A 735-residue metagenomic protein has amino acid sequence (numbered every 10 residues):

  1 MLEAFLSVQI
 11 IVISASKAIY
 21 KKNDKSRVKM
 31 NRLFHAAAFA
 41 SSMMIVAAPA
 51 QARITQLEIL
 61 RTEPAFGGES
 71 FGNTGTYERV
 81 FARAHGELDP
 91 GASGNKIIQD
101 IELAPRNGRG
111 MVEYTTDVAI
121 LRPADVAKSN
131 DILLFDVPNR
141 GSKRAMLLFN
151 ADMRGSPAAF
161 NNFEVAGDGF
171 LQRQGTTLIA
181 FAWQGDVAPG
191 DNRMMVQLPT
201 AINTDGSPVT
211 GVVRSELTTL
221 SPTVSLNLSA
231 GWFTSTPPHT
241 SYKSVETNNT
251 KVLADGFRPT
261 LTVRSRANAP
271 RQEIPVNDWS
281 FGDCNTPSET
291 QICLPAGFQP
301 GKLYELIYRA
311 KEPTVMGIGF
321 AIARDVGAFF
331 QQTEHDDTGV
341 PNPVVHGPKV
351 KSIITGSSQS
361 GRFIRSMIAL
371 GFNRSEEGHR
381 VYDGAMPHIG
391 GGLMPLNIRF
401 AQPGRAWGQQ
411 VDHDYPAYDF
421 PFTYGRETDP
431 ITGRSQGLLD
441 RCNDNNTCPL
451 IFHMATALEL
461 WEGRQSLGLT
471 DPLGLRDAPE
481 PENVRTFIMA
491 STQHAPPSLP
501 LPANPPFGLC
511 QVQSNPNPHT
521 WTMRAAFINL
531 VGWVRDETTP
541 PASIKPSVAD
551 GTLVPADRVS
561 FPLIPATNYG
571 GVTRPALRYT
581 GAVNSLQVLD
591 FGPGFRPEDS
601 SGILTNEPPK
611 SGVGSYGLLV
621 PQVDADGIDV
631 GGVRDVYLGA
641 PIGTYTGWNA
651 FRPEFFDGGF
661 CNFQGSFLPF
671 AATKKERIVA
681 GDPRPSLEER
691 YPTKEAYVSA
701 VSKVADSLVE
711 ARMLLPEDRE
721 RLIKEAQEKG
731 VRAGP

Functional and structural regions predicted by a protein language model:
I11-S14: Short, low-complexity, charge-dense intrinsically disordered segments
K25-A37: Bacterial N-terminal signal peptides that target proteins for export
A37-I45: Bacterial N-terminal signal peptides
A48-A52: Sec/Tat signal peptide C-region and signal peptidase I cleavage site
R53-P735: C-terminal His-loop and adjacent cap/lid subdomain of alpha/beta-hydrolase
